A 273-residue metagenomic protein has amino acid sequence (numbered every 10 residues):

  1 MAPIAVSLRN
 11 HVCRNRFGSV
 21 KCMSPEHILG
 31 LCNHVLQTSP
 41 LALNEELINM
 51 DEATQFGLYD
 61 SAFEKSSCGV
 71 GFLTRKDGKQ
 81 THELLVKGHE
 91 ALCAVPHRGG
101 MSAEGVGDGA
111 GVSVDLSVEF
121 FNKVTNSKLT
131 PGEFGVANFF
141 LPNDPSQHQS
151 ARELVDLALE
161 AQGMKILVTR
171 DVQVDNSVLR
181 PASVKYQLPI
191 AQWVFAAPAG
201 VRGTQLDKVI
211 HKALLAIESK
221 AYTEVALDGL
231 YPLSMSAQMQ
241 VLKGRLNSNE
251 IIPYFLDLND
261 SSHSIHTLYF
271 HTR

Functional and structural regions predicted by a protein language model:
A2-R273: N-terminal segments that mediate ammonia production and transfer in glutamine-dependent amidotransferase systems
